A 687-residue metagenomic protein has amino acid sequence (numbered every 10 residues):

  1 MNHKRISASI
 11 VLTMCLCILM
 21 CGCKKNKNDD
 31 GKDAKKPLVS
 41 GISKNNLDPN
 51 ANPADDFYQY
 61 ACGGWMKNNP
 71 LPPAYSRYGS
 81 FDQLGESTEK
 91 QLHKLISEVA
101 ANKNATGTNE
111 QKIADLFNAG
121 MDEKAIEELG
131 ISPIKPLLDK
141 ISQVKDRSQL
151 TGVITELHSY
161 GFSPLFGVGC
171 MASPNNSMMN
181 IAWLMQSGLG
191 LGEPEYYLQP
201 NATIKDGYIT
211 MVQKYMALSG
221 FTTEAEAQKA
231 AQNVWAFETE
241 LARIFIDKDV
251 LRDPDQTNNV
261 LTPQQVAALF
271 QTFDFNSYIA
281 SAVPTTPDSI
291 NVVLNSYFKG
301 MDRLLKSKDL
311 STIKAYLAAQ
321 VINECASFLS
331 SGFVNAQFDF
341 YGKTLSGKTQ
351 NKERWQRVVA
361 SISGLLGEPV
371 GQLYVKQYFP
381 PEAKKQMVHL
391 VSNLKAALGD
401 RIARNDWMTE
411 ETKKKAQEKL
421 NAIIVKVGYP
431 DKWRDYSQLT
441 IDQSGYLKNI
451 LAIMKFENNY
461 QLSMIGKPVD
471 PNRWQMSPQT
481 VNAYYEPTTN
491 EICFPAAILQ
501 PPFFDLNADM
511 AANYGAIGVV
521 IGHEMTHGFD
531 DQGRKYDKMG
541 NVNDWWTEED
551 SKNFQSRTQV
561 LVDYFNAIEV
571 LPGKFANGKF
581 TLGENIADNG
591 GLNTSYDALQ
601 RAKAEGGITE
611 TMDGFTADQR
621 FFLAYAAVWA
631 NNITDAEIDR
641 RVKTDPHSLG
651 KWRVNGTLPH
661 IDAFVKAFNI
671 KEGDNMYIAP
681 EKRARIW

Functional and structural regions predicted by a protein language model:
M1-V11: Bacterial N-terminal signal peptides that target proteins for export
I18-G22: C-terminal motif of bacterial Sec signal peptides marking the signal peptidase cleavage site
C23-G31: Bacterial lipoprotein signal-peptidase II cleavage site
K35-L38, A51-D55, Y60-A125: Active-site-surrounding "flap" and adjacent substrate/cofactor-binding loops of secreted or lumenal enzymes, prototyped
L47-K67, Y197-A217, L582, D588-T594: Hydrophobic/aromatic-rich, well-ordered segments within soluble, folded domains that form packed cores
W65-N69, L191-G192, P502: Short, solvent-exposed loop/turn elements at domain surfaces
E98-H389, N393: Noncatalytic, helix-rich "gating/capping" subdomain that lines the substrate-entry/channel surface of large enzyme
V234, L269-F273, P284, N291-N295 (+4 more regions): Intrinsically disordered, low-complexity linker/terminal regions across diverse proteins
